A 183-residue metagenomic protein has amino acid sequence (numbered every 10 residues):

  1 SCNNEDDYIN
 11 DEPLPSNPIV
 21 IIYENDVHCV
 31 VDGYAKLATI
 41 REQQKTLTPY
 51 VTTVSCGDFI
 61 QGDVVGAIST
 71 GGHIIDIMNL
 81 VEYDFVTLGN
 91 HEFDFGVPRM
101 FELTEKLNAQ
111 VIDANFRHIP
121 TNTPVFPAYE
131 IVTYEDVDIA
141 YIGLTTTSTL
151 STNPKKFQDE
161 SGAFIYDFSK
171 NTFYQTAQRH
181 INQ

Functional and structural regions predicted by a protein language model:
Y8-Q183: Acidic, metal/ion-coordinating pockets
